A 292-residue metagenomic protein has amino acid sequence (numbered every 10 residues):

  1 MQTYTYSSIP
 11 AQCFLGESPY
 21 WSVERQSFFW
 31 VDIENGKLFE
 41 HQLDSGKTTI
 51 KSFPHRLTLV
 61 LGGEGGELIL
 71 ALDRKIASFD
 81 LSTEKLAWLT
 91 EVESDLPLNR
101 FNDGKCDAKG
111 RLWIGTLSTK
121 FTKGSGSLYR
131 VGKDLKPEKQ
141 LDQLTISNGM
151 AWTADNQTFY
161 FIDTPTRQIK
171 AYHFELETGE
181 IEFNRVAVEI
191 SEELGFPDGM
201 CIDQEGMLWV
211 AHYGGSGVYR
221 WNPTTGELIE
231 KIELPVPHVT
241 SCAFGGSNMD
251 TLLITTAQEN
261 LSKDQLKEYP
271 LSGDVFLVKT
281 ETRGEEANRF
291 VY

Functional and structural regions predicted by a protein language model:
Y4-P10, G46-S52, A87-S94, K136-D142 (+2 more regions): A short beta-strand motif characteristic of beta-propeller blades
A11-R25, P54-I69, D95-R111, Q140-T158 (+3 more regions): Beta-rich, blade/repeat-based domains predominating in secreted/periplasmic proteins but also intracellular
S22-V23, F28-I33, I69-R74, L112-T122 (+3 more regions): Conserved beta-strand positions in repeat-built beta-propeller and related beta-rich domains
V31, H41, F79-L81, Y129-V131 (+3 more regions): Hydrophobic/aromatic beta-strand positions that recur at structurally equivalent sites within the blades
K37-F39, K75-A77, G126-Y129, Q168-K170 (+2 more regions): A short loop-to-beta-strand structural motif that recurs across blades of beta-propeller domains
K85-D142: Hydrophobic alpha-helical segments and helix pairs
Y172-E180, P223, T280-E285: Short loop/turn segments immediately following beta-strands, especially the blade-tip and inter-blade linker loops
A243-Y292: Blade-level signature of beta-propeller repeat domains, shared across WD40, Kelch, NHL, RCC1 and BNR/Asp-box propellers
